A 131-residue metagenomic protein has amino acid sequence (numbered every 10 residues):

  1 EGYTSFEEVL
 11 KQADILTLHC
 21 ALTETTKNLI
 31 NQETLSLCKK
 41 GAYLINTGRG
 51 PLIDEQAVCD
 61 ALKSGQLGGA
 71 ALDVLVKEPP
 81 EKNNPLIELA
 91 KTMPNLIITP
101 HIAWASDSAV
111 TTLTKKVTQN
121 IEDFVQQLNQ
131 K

Functional and structural regions predicted by a protein language model:
E1-P85: Rossmann-like adenosine-cofactor binding region
T47-K131: Rossmann-like dinucleotide-binding domain for NAD(H)/NADP(H)
